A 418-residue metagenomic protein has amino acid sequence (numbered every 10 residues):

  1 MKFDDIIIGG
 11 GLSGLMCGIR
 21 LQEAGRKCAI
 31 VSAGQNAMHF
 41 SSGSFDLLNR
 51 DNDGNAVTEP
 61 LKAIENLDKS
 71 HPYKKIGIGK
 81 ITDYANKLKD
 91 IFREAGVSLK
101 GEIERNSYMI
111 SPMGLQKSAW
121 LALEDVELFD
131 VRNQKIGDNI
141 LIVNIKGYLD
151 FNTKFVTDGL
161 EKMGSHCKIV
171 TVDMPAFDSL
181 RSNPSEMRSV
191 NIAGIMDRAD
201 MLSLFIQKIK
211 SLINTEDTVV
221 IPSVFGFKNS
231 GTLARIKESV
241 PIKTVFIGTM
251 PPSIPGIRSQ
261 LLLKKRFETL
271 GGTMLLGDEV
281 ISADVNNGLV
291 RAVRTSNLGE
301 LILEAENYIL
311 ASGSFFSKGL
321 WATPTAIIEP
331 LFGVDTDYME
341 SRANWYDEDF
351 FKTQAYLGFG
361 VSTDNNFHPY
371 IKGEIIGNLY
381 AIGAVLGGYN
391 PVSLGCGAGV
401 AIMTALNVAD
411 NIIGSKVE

Functional and structural regions predicted by a protein language model:
F3-I30, L406-A409: N-terminal Rossmann-like FAD-binding beta1-loop-alpha1 element of flavoenzymes
I6-I8, A29-V31, V280, L303-S314: Short hydrophobic core segments
A33-K69, A176-I192, G399: Conserved N-terminal glycine-rich FAD pyrophosphate-binding loop of Rossmann-like flavoproteins
L47-V131, D138, V156-E161: Dinucleotide-binding Rossmann-like beta1-alpha1 core, especially the glycine-rich loop that anchors the ADP
F151-M163, A193-V219, F225-A283, G299: Helical element adjacent to the flavin cofactor pocket in flavoenzyme catalytic cores
S282-I302, Y308: Conserved beta-strand-loop-beta-strand element in the redox core of flavoprotein oxidoreductases
G299-E300, T336-S341, W345-A381, V385-N390: FAD-binding beta-loop-beta segment adjacent to the flavin cofactor pocket
K318-P324, G377, V385-E418: A conserved FAD-binding loop/helix module that cradles the flavin
